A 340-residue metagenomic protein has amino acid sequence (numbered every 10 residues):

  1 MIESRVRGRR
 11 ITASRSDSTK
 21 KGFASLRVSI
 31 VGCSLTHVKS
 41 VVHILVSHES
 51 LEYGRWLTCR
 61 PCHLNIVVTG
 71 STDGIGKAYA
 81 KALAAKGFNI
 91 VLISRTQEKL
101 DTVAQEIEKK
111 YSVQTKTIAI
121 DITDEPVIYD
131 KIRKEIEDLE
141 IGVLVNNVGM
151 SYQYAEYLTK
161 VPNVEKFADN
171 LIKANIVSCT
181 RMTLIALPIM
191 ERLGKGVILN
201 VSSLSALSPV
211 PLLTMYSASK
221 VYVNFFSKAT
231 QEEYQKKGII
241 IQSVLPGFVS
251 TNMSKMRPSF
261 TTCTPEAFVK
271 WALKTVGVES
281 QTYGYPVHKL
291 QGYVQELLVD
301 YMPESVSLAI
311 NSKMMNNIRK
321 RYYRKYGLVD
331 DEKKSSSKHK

Functional and structural regions predicted by a protein language model:
T69, I141-Y154, N175, N200 (+1 more regions): Rossmann-fold scaffold of SDR-type NAD(P)-dependent oxidoreductases
T72-D73: Conserved glycine-rich cofactor-binding loop
K86-T102: Conserved glycine-rich Rossmann-like NAD(P)H-binding loop of the short-chain dehydrogenase/reductase
D130, K134, G149-D169, L212: Conserved mid-core segment of classical short-chain dehydrogenase/reductases
I141, T159-T180, E191, K195 (+1 more regions): Catalytic Tyr-X3-Lys loop
T183, S219: Active-site helix of classical SDR
S203: Residue(s) in the substrate-gating loop at a strand-loop-helix junction that position the organic substrate next
F225, Q231-A309: SDR active-site lid
